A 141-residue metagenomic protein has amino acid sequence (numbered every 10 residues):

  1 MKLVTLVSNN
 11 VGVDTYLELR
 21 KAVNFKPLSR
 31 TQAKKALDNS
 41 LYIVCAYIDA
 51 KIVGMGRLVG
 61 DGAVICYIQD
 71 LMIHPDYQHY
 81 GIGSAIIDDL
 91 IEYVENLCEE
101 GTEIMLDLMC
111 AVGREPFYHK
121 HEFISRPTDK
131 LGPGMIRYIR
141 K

Functional and structural regions predicted by a protein language model:
M1-R30: Short amphipathic alpha-helix that is part of the acyltransferase structural core
V7-N9, E100-K141: C-terminal "cap" of GNAT-fold acetyltransferases
R20-I43, I48: Active-site rim helix/loop that mediates acceptor-substrate recognition in acyltransferases
C45, K51-G60, V64-Y67, M72: Conserved beta-strand in the GNAT
Y47-D49, R137-Y138: Active-site beta-strand termini and strand-to-loop segments that position acidic
L58-I68, Q78, E100-T102, T128: A conserved beta-turn-beta hairpin within the catalytic core of GNAT-like acetyltransferases that forms part
Y77, G81-D89: Conserved acetyl-CoA pyrophosphate-binding loop and the N-cap/start of the following alpha-helix in GNAT-like
